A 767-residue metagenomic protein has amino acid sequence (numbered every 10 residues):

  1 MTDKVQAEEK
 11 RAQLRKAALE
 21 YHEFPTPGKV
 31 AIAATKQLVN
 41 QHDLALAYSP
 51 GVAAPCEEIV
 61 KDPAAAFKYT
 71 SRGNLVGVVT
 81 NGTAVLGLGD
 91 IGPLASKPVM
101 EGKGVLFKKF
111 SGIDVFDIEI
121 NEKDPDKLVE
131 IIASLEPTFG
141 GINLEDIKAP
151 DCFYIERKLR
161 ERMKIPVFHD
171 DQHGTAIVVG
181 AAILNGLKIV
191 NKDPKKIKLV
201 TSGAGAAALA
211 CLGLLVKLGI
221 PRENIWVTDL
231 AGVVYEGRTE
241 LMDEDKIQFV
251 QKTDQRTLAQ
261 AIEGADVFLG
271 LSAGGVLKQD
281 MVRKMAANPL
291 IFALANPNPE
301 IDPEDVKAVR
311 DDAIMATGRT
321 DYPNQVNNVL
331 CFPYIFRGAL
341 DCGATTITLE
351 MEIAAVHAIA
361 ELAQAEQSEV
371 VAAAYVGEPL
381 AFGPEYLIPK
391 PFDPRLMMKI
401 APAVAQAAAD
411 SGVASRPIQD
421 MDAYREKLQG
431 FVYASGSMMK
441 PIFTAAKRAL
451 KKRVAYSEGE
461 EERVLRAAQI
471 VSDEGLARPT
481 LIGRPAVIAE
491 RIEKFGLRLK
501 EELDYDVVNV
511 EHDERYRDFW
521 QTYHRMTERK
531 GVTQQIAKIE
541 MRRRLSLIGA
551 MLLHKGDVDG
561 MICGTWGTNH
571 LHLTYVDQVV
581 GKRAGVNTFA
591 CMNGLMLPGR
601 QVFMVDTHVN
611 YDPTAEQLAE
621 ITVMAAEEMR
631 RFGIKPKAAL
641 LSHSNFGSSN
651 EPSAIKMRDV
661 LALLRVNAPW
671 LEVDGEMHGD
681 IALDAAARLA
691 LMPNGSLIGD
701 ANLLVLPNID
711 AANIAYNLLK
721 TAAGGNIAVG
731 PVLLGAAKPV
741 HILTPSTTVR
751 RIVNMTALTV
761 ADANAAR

Functional and structural regions predicted by a protein language model:
T2-V167, Q406-A407, A414, G436 (+7 more regions): N-terminal ligand-binding/catalytic initiation module
L75-G87, G92, A176-G180, V190-V216: Glycine-rich adenosine-cofactor-binding loop
L94, D146-D193, S415-I418, R425-I698 (+1 more regions): Anion-binding alpha/beta catalytic cores of soluble intermediary-metabolism enzymes, centered on
E136, P194, A261-I262, V282-M285 (+2 more regions): A short, aliphatic-rich alpha-helical micro-motif
D170-D171, V190-K192, A293-A401, A408-S411 (+3 more regions): Adenosine-phosphate binding glycine-rich loop
S202, L218-D245: NAD(P)-binding Rossmann-fold cofactor-contacting core
K246-I314, R319-D321: Rossmann-like adenosine-cofactor binding region
